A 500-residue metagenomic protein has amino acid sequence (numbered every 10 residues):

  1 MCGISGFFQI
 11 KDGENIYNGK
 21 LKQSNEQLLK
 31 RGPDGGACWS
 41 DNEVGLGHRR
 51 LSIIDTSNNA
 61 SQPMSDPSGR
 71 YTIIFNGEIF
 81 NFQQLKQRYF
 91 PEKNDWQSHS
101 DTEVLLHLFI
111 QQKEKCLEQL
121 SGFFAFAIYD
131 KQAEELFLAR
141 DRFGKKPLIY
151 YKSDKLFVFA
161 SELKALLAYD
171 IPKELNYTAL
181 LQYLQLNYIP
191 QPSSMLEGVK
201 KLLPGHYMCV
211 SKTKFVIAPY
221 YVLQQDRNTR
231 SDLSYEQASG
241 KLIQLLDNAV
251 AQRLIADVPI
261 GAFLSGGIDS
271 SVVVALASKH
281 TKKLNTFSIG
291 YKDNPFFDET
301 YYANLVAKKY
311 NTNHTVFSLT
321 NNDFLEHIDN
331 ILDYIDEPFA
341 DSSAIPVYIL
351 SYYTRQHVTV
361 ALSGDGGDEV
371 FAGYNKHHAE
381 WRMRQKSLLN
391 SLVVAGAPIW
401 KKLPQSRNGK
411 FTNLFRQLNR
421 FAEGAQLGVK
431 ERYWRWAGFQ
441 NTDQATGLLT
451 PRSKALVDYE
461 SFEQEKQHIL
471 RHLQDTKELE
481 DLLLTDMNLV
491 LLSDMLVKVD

Functional and structural regions predicted by a protein language model:
M1-I335, V347, S351: Cysteine-centered catalytic environments shared across enzyme families
K212, L305-T315, L319-V499: Glycine-rich active-site loop/lid subdomains used to bind and stabilize high-energy intermediates
